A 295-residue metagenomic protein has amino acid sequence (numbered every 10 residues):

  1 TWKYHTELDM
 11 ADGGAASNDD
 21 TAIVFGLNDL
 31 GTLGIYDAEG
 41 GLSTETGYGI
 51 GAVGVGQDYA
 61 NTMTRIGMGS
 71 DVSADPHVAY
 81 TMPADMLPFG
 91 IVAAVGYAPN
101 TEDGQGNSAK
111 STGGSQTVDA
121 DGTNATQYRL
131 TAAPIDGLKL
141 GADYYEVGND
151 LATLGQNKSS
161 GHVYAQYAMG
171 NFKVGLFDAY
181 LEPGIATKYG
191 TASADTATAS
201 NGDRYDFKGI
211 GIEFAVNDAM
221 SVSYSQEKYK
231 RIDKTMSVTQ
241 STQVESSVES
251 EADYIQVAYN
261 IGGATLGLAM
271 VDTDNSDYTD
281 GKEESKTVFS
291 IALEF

Functional and structural regions predicted by a protein language model:
T1-F295: Outer-membrane beta-barrel proteins
